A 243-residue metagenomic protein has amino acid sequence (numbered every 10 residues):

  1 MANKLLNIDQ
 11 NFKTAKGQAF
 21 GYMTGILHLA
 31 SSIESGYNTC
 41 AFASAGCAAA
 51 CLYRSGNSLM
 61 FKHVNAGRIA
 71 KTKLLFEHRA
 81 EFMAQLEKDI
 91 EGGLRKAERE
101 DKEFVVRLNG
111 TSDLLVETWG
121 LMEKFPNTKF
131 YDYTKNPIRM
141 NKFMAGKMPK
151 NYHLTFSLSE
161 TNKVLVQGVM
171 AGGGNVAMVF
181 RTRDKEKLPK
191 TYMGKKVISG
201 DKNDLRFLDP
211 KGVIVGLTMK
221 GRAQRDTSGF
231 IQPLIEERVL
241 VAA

Functional and structural regions predicted by a protein language model:
M1-A243: Class I S-adenosyl-L-methionine
